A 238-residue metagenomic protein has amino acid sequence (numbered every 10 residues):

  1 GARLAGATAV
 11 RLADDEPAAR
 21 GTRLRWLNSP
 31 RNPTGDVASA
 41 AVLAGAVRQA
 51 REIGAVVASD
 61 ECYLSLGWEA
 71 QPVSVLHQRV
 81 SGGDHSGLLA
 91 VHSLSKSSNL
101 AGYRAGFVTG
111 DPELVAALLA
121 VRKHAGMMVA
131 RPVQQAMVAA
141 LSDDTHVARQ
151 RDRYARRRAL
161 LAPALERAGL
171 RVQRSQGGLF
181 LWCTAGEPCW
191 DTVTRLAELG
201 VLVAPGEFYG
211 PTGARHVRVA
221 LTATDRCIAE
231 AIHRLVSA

Functional and structural regions predicted by a protein language model:
G1-A238: PLP-dependent class I/II
